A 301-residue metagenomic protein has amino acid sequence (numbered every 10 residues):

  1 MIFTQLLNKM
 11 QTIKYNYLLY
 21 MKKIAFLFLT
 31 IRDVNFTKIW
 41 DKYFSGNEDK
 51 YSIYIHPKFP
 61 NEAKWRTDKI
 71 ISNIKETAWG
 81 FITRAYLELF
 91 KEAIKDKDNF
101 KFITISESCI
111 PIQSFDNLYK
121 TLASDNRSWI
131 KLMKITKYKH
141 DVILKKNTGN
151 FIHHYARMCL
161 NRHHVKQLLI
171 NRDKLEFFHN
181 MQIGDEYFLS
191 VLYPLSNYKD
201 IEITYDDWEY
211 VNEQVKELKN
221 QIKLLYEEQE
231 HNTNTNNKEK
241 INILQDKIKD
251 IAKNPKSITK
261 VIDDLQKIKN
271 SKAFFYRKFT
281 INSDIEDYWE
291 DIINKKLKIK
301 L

Functional and structural regions predicted by a protein language model:
I2-T12, T235: Compositionally biased low-complexity segments enriched in polar/charged residues
F3, Y15-Y20: Aromatic (phenylalanine/tyrosine) cluster motif
L6-K9, Y17, L244: Generic short amphipathic/hydrophobic targeting helices enriched at N-termini, encompassing Sec-type signal peptides
Y20-L301: ER/Golgi luminal nucleotide-sugar-dependent glycosyltransferases, focusing on the catalytic module
